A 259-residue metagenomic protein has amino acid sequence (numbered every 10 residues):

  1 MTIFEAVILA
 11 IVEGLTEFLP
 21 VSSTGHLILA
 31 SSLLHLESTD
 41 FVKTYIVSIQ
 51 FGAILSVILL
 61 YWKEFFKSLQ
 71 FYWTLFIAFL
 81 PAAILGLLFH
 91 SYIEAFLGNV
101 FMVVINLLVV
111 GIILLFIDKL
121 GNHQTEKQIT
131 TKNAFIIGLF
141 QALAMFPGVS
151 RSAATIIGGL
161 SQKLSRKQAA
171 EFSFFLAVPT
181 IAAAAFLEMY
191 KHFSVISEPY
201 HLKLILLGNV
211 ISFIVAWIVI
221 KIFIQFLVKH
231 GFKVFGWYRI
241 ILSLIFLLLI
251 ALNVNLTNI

Functional and structural regions predicted by a protein language model:
M1-I259: Multi-pass membrane proteins that catalyze or facilitate reactions on polyprenyl-/lipid-phosphate substrates and their
